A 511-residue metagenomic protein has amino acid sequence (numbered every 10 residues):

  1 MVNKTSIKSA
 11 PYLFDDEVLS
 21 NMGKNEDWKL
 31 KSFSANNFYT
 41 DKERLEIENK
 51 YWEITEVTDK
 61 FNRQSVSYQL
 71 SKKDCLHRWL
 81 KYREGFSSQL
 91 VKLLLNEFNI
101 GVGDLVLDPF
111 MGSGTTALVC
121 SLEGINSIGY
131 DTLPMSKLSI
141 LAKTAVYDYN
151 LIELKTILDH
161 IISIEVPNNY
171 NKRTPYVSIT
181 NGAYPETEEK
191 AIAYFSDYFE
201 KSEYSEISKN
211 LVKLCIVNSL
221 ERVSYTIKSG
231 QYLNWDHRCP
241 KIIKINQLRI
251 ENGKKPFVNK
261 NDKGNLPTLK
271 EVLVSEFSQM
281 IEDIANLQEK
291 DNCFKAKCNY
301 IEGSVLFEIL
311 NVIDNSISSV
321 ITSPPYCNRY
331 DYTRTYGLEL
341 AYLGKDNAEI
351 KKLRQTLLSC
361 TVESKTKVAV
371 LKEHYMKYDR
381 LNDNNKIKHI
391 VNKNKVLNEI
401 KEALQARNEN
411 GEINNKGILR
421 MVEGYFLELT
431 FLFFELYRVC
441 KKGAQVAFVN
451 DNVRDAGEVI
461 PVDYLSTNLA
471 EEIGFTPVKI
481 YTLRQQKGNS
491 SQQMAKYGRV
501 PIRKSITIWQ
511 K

Functional and structural regions predicted by a protein language model:
S9-L19, G23, S34, E43-S88 (+7 more regions): Nucleic-acid modification enzymes, centered on SAM-dependent nucleic-acid methyltransferases
V102-G112: Conserved class I S-adenosyl-L-methionine
L105, A444-Q445: Short glycine-centered segments of the SAM/dcSAM-binding site in methyltransferase folds
T115-G124: Conserved SAM-binding loop of SAM-dependent methyltransferases across substrates and taxa, primarily the Class I
G411-E423: Surface-exposed cleft-lining segments at the edges of enzyme active sites
T430-K442: A short glycine-rich, Lys/Arg-flanked "PGG" loop and its adjoining helix->strand segment in the class I
K441, I473, A495-K511: Core SAM-dependent methyltransferase catalytic element
